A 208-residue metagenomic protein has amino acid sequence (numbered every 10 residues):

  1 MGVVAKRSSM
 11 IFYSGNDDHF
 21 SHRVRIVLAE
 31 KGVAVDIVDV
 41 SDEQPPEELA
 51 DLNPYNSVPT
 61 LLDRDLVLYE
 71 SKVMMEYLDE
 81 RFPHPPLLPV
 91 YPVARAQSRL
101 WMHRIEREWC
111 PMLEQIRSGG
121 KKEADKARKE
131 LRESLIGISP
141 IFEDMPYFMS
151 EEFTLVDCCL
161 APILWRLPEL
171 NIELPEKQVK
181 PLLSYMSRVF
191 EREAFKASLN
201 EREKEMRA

Functional and structural regions predicted by a protein language model:
M1-S139, P146: GST-like domain detector, emphasizing the conserved glutathione-binding G-site in the N-terminal thioredoxin-like
G15, L155, R202: Short, solvent-exposed turn/loop segments enriched in Gly/Ser/Thr/Pro and often Arg
D51, E191, N200: Phosphate-coordinating loops and pocket residues in cytosolic domains that bind phosphorylated ligands
D79-P83, E106, E143, P168-I172 (+2 more regions): Hydrophobic/aromatic-lined pockets within catalytic cores
F148-E173, Q178, L183-V189, K196-L199: GST superfamily/GST-like fold recognition
N200-A208: Terminal-tail/helix-coil boundary detector
